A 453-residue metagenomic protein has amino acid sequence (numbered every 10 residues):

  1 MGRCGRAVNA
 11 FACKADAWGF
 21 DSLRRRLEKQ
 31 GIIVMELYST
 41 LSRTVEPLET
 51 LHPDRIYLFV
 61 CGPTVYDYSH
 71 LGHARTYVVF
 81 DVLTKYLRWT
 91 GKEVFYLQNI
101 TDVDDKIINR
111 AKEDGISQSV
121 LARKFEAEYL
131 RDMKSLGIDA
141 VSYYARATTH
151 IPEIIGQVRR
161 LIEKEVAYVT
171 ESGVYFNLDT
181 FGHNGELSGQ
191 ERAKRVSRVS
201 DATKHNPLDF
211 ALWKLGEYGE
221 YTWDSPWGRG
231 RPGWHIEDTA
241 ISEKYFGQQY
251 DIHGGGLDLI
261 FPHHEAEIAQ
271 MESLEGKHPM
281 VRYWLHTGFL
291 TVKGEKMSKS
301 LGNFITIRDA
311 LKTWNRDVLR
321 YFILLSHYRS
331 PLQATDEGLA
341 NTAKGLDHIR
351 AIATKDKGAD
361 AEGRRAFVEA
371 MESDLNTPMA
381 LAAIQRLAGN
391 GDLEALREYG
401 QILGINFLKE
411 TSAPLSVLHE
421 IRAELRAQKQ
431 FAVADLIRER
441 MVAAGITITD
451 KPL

Functional and structural regions predicted by a protein language model:
M1, R6-A7, G19-D21, R25: Short, positively charged low-complexity motifs
E28-K29: N-terminal, intrinsically disordered charge-dense segments
I33-Y66, D81, R131, P152-K357: Alpha-helical recognition segments enriched in aromatics with Gly/Pro capping that present substrate-recognition
S42-P47, L51-G137, I448: N-terminal, positively charged nucleic-acid-binding surface of large information/translation enzymes
V94-F95, E165-E171, T447-T449: Short, well-structured beta-strand/strand-turn elements
I100-D105, E126-Y129, D139-I154, S172-F181: Short, glycine/charge-rich beta-strand/loop segments that flank catalytic centers and engage negatively charged groups
K112-Q118, S142-T148, G256: The substrate-binding groove and active-site-proximal loops of carbohydrate-active enzymes, especially glycoside
E295-L453: Structural preference for alpha-helix termini/caps and helix-kink/transition segments
